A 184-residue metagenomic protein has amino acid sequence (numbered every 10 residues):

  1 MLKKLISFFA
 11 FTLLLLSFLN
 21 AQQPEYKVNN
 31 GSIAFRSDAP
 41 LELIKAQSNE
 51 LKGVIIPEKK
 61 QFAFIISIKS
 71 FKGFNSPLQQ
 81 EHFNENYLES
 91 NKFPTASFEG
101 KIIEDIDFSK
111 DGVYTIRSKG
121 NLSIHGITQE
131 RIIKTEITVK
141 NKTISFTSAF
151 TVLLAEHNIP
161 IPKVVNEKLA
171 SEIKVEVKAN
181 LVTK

Functional and structural regions predicted by a protein language model:
M1-E25: Bacterial Sec-dependent N-terminal signal peptides
A21-K184: Low-complexity, acidic/polar, glycine-enriched regions of mature
